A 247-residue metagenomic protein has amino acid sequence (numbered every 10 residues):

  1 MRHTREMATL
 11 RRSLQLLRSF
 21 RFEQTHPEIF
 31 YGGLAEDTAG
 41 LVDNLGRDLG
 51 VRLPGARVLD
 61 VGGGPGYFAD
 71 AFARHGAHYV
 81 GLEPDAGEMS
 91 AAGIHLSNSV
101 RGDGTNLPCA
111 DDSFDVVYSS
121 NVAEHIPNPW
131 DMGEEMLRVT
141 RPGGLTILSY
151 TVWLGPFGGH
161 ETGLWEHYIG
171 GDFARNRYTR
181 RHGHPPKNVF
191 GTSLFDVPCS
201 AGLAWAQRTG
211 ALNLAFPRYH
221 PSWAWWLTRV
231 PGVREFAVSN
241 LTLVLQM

Functional and structural regions predicted by a protein language model:
M1-N106, G133, F195, P221 (+1 more regions): Conserved N-terminal segment of class I S-adenosyl-L-methionine
A35, I126-P127: A structural helix-start
G66, V139-T140: Short acidic-hydrophobic sequence patches enriched in Asp/Glu that either
Y118: A conserved beta-strand element that flanks and buttresses the S-adenosyl-L-methionine
N121-H125: Short catalytic micro-motifs in class I SAM-dependent methyltransferases
P127-E135, R141-Q246: S-adenosyl-L-methionine-dependent methyltransferase catalytic module, highlighting the catalytic core
